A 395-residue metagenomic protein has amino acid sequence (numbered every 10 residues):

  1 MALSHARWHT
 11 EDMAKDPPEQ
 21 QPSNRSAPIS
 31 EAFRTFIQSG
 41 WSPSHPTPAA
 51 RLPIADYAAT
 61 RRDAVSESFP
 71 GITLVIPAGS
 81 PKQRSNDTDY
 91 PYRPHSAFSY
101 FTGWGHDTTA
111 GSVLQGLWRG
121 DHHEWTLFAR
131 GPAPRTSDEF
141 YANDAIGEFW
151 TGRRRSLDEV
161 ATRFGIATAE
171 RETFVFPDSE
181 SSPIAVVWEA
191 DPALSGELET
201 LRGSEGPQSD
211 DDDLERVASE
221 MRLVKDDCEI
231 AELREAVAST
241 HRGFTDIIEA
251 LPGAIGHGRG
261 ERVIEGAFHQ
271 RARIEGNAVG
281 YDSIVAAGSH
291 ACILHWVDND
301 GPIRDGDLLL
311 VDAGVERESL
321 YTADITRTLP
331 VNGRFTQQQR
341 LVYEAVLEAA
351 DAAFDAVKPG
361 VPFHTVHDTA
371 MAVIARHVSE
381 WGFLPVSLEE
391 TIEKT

Functional and structural regions predicted by a protein language model:
A2-T395: Active-site neighborhoods and metal-handling regions in enzymes and metal-associated proteins
